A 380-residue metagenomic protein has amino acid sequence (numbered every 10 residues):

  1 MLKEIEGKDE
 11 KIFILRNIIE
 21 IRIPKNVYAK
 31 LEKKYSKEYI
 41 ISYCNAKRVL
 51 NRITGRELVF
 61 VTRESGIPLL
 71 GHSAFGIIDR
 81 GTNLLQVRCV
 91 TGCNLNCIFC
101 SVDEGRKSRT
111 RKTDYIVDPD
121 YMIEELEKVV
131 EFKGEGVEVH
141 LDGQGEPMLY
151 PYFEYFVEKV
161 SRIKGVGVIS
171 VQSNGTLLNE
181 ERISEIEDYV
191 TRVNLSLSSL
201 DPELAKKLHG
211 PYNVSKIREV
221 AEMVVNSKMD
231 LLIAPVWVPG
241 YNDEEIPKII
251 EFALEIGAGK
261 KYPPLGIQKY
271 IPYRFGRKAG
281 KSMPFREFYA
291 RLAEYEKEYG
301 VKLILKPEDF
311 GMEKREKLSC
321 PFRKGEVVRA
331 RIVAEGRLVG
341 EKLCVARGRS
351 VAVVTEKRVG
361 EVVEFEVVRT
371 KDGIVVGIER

Functional and structural regions predicted by a protein language model:
M1-I23: Short Lys/Arg-enriched alpha/beta "domain-start" segment
I21-C89, E104-K112, K128, F132-K133: N-terminal [4Fe-4S]-dependent radical SAM core
E38-R52, Y295-G311: Short, structured interface segments
L84, S101-E124, V129-Y150, V160-L178 (+3 more regions): Core AdoMet radical
R88-E104, L343: Local cysteine-cluster metal-coordination motifs and their immediate loop/turn environment, predominantly Fe-S cluster
E154-V160, N242-P263, S319-A330: Short, electropositive alpha-helical surface patch
S215-R277, E287-E308: Conserved C-terminal portion of the radical SAM core fold that forms the substrate/S-adenosylmethionine-binding
G311-R380: Terminal RNA-binding accessory module
